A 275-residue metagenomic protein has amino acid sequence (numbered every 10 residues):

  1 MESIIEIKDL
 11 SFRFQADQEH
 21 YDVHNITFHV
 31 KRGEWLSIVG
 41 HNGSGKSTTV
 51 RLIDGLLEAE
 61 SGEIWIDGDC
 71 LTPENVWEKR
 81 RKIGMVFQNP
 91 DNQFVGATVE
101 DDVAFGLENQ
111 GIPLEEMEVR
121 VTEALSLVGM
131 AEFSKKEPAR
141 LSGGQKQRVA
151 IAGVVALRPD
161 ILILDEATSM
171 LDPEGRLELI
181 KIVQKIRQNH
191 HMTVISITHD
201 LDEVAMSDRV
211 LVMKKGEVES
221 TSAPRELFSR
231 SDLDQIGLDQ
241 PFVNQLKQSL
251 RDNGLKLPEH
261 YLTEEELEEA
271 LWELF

Functional and structural regions predicted by a protein language model:
V39-H41: The feature captures the beta-strand-to-loop junction immediately N-terminal to the Walker
D54: Helix-to-loop junction immediately C-terminal to a conserved catalytic motif
G62-C70, K79: Conserved ABC transporter NBD signature motif
E115-F133: Conserved ABC ATPase "signature" region
E137-L141, Q145: Conserved ABC ATPase signature
L162-D165: Catalytic Walker B motif of ABC-type/P-loop ATPase nucleotide-binding domains
